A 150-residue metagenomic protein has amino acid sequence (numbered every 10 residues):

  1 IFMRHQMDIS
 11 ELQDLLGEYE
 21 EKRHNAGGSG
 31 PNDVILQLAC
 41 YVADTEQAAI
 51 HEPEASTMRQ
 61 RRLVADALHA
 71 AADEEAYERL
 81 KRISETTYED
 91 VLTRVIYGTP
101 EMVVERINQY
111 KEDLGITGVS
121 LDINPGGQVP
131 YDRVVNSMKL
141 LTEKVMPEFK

Functional and structural regions predicted by a protein language model:
I1-M7, L16: A conserved active-site cap/scaffold subdomain adjacent to cofactor or substrate pockets
F2-R4, I35-Q37, S120-D122: A cross-family glycoside hydrolase active-site/sugar-binding cleft signature
R4-H5, V91-T93, G127: A short, structure-level motif marking secondary-structure boundaries and short turns
H5, I9, I96, Y131-V135: Flexible, glycine- and charge-enriched loops at secondary-structure boundaries
M7, C40-V42, P125-G127: Active-site-proximal loop/turn and secondary-structure-junction residues that shape catalytic pockets, frequently
S10-G118: An alpha-helical appendage that flanks or caps ligand/catalytic pockets
L12-K22, P130-K150: C-terminal helical cap(s) of enzyme catalytic domains, especially alpha/beta-barrels
I116-V129: Short helix/strand-capping connector loops at secondary-structure junctions
